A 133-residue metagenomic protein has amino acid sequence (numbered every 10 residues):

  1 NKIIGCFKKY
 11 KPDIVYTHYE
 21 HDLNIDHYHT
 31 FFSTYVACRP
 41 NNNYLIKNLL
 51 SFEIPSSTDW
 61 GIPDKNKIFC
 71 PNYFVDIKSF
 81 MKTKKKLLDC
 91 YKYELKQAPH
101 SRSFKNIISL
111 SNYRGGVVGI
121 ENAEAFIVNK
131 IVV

Functional and structural regions predicted by a protein language model:
N1-V133: Metal-dependent de-N-acetylase/amidase catalytic core
